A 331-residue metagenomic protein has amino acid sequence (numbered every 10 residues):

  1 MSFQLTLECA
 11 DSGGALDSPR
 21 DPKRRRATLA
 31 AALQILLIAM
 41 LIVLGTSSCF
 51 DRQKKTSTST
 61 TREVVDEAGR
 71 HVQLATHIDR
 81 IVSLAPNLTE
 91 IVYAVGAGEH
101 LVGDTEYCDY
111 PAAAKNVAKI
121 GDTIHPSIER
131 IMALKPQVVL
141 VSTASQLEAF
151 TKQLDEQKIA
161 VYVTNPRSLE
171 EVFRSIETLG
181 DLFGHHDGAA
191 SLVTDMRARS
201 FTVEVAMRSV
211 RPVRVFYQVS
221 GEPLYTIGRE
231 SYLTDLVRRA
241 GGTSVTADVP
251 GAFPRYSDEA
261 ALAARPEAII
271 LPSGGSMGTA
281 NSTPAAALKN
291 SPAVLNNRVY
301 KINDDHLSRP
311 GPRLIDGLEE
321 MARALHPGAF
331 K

Functional and structural regions predicted by a protein language model:
Q34-G45: Bacterial N-terminal signal peptides
F50-R52: Bacterial signal peptide processing site
T61, R80-S145, F150, V245 (+1 more regions): A short, structured surface patch at a secondary-structure boundary
R70-H71, Q137-V138, E148-Y225, T246-D248 (+1 more regions): Extracytoplasmic substrate-binding proteins
A85, T143-A144, V219, V249 (+3 more regions): Short secondary-structure boundary segments
T105, E230-F253, S273, R298-K301: His/Asp/Glu-enriched short active-site or ligand-binding loop at hydrolase and phosphoryl-transfer sites
I128-K135, Q157, Y256-R265: Short helices/loops that flank or line small-molecule/ion binding pockets
